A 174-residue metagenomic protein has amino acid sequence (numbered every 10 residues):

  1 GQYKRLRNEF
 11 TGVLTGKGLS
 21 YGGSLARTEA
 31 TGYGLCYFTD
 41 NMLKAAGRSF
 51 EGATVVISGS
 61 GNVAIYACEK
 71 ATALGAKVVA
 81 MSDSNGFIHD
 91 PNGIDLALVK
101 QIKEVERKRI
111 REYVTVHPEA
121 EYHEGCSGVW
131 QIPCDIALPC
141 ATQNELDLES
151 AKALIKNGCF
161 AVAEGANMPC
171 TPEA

Functional and structural regions predicted by a protein language model:
G1-L25: N-terminal ligand-binding/catalytic initiation module
R5, D40-A45, G128, Q143 (+2 more regions): Conserved helix-loop functional segments at active or binding sites
S20-Y21, V116-H117, P172-A174: Low-complexity, flexible helical/coil segments
G23-Q131: Glycine-rich phosphate/diphosphate-binding loop of Rossmann-like nucleotide-binding domains
R48-G52, I132-D135, A153-A161: Short, surface-exposed connector motifs at secondary-structure boundaries
V56, I136-L138, A163: Structural motif
G125, C134-I136, A141: Catalytic-core segments of thiol-dependent peptidases
A141-A174: Rossmann-fold NAD(P)-binding glycine/threonine-rich loop
